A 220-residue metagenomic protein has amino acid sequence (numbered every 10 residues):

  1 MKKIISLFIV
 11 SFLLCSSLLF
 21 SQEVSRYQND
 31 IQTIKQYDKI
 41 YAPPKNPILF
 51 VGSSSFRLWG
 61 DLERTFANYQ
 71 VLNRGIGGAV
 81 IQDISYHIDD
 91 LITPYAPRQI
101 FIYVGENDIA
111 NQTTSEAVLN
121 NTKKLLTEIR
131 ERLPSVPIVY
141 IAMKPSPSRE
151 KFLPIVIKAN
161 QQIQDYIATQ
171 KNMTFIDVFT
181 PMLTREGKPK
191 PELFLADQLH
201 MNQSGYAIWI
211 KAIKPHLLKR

Functional and structural regions predicted by a protein language model:
M1-I48, G60, R64, R220: N-terminal secretory targeting modules
Y41-P44, T65-F66, T93-P94, E131-R132 (+1 more regions): Extracellular/periplasmic catalytic domains that process cell-envelope and extracellular macromolecules
L49-V51, L72: Conserved beta-strand elements of the Class I
F56-T65, Q70-L72, I81-L119, V139 (+1 more regions): Oxyanion-hole/transition-state-stabilizing segment in secreted/luminal serine hydrolases and related acyltransferases
N107, K123, T127-E128, R132 (+1 more regions): Extracellular glycan-modifying ectodomains
E116-L125, I155-N160: Charged helix-capping and loop-helix junction motifs
L133-P137: A short helix->loop->beta-strand "cap" motif at the edges of active sites that frequently abuts
P147-R220: Catalytic His-Asp segment of secreted/periplasmic serine-dependent ester chemistry enzymes
